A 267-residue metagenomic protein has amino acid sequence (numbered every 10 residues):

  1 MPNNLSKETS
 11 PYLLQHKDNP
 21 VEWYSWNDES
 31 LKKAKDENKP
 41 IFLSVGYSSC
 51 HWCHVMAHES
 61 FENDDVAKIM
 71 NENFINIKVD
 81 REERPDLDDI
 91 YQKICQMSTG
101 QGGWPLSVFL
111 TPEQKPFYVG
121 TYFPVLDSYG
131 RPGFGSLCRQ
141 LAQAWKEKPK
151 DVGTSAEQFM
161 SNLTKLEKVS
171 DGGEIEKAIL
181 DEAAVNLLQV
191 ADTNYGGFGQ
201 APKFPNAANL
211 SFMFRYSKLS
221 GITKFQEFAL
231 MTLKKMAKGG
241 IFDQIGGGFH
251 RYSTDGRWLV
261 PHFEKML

Functional and structural regions predicted by a protein language model:
M1-L267: Replace the tail clause
